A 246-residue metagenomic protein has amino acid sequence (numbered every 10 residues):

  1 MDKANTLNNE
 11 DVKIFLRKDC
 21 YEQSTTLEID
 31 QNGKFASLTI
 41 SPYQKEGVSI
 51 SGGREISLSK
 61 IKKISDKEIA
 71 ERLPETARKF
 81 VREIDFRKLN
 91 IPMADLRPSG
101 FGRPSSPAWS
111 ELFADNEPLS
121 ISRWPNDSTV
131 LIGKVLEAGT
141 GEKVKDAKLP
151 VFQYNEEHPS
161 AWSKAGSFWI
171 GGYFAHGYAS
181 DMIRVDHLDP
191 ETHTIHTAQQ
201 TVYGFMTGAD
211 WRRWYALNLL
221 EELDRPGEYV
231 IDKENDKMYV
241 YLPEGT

Functional and structural regions predicted by a protein language model:
D2-T246: Extracellular polysaccharide-degrading/modifying enzymes targeting complex plant/algal/animal polysaccharides
